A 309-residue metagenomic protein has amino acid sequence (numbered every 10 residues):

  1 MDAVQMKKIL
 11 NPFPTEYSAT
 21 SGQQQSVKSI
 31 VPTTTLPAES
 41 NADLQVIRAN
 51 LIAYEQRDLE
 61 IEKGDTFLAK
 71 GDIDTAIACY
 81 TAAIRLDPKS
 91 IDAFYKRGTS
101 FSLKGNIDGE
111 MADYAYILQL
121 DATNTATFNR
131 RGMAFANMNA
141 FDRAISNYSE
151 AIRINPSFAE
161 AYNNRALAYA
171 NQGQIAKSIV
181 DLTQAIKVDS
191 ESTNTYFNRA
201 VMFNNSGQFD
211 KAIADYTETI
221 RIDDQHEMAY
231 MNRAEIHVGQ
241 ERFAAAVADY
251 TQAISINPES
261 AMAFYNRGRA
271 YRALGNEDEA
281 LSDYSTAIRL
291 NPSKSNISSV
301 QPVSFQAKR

Functional and structural regions predicted by a protein language model:
F13, A273, D278-R309: Terminal, low-structured helical/coil segments at or just beyond the last alpha-helical repeat
A42-L59: TPR-adjacent "capping" and linker segments in tetratricopeptide-repeat scaffold/adaptor proteins
I61-A69, T81, D92-L103, A112-A115 (+10 more regions): Conserved alpha-helical positions within TPR/SEL1-like repeat arrays
D223-R289: Ankyrin-repeat and related helical/solenoid repeat scaffolds used for protein-protein interactions
